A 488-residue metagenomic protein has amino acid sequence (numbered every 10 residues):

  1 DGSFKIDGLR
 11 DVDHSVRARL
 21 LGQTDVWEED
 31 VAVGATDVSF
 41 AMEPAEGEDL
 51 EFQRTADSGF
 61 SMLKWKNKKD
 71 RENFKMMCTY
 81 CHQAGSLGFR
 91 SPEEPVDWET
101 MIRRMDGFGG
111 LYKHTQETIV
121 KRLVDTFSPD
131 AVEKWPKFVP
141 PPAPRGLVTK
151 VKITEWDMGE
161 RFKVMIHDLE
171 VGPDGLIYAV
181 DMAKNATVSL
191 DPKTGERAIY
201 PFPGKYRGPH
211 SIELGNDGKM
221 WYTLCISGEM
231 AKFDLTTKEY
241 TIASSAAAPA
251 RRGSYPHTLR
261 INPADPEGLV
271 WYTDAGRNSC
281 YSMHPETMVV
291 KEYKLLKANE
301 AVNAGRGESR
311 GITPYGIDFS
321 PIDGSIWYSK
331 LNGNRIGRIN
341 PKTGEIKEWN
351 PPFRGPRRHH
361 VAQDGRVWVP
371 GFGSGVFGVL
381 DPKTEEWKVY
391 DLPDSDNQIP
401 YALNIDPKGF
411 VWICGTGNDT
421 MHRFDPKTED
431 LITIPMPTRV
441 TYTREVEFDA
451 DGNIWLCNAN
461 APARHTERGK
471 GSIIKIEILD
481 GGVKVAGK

Functional and structural regions predicted by a protein language model:
G2-G8: Short, surface-exposed beta-strand/beta-hairpin micro-motifs centered on an aromatic residue
D13-D30: A short, solvent-exposed loop/turn motif at the edges and junctions of modular extracellular/periplasmic domains
V31-R54: Extracellular beta-sheet/turn segments enriched in Thr/Pro/Gly and aliphatic residues
F74-G85, I119, L123: The canonical Cys-X-X-Cys-His
P140-V164: A short helix->beta-strand "capping" segment at the edge of beta-propeller domains
R161-D174, K205-D217, A248-G268, N299-D323 (+3 more regions): Beta-rich, blade/repeat-based domains predominating in secreted/periplasmic proteins but also intracellular
I177-M182, M220-I226, P263, V270-G276 (+6 more regions): Conserved beta-strand positions in repeat-built beta-propeller and related beta-rich domains
T443-K488: Blade-level signature of beta-propeller repeat domains, shared across WD40, Kelch, NHL, RCC1 and BNR/Asp-box propellers
